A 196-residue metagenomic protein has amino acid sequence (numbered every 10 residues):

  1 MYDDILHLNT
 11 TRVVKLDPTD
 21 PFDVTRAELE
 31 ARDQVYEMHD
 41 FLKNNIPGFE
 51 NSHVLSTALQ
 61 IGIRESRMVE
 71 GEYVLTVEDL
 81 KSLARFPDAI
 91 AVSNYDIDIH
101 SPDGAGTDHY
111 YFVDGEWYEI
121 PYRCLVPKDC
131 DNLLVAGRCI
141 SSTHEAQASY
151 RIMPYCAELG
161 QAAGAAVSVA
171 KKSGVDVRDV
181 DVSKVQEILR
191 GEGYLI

Functional and structural regions predicted by a protein language model:
M1-I196: Flavin (FAD/FMN)-binding glycine-rich loop and adjacent Rossmann-like elements that form
